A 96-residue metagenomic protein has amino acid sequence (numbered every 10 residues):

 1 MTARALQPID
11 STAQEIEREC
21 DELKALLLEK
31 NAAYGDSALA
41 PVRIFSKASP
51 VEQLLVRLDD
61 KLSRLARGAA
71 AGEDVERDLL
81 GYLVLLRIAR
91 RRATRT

Functional and structural regions predicted by a protein language model:
M1-T96: Intrinsically disordered, low-complexity regulatory regions that flank transcription factor DNA-binding cores
